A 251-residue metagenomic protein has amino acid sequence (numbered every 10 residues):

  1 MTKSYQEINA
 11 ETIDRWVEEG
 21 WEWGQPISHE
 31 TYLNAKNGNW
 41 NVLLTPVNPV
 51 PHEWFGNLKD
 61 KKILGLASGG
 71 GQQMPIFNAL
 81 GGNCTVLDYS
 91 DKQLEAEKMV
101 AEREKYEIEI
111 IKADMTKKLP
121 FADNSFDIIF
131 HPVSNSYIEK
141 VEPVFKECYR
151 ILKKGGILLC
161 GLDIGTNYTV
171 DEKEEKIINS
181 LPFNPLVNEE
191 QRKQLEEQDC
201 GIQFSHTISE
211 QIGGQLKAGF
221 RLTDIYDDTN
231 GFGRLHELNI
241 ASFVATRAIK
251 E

Functional and structural regions predicted by a protein language model:
I27-K61: Conserved alpha-helix/loop element of class I SAM-dependent methyltransferases that forms part of the SAM/SAH-binding
K61-K118: Class I SAM-dependent methyltransferase SAM/SAH-binding core
T116-I128: A short acidic, Gly/Pro-enriched loop at the edge of an enzyme's catalytic core that lines a small-molecule cofactor
D127-E142: A short SAM/SAH-binding and catalytic strip from SAM-dependent methyltransferases
E142-I157: A short glycine-rich, Lys/Arg-flanked "PGG" loop and its adjoining helix->strand segment in the class I
I157-E190: Conserved class I S-adenosyl-L-methionine
I202-I225: Short alpha-helix
A218-F220, R234-E251: Core SAM-dependent methyltransferase catalytic element
